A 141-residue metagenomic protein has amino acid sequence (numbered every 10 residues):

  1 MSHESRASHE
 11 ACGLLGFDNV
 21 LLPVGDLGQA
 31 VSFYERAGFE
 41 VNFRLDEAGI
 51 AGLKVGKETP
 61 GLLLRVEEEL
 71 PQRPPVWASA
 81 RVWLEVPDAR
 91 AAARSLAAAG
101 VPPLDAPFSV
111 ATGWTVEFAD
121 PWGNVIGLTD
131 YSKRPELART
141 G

Functional and structural regions predicted by a protein language model:
M1-G13, A93-G141: Vicinal oxygen chelate
S2-E4, L21-V24, L62-V66, A91: Short hydrophobic/aromatic-rich motifs at helix boundaries and adjacent loops
S8-A11, Q29, L70-P74, A98: A short alpha-helix capping/helix-coil boundary motif
A11-L15, L21-P60: Core segments of cupin and vicinal oxygen chelate
G16-G25, L53-K54, Q72-A97, W114-N124: Vicinal oxygen chelate
F39-R44, W83, D105-F108: Short linear motifs in intrinsically disordered
E40-V76, V125-Y131: Conserved short beta-strand elements that form part of the metal-binding/catalytic scaffold of enzyme active sites
L45-E47, D88, S109-A111: Short beta->alpha connector loops
